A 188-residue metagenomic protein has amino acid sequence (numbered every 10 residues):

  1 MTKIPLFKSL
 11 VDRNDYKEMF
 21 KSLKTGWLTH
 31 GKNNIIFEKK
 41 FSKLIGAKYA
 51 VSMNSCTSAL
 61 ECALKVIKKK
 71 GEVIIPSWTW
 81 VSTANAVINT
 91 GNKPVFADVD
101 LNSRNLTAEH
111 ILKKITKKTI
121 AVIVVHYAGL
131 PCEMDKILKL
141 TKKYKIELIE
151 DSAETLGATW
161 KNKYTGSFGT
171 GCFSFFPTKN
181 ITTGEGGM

Functional and structural regions predicted by a protein language model:
M1-W27, K32: N-terminal "arm"/small-domain region of PLP-dependent enzymes with the aminotransferase-like
K8-S9, D98, Y127: Conserved donor-binding loops in enzymes that form glycosidic bonds
W27-E72, A86-N89, F96-D98, K163: Phosphate-binding glycine-rich loop
V51, I74, V95, E147-I149 (+1 more regions): Structural detector of well-ordered beta-strand residues that form the stable sheet scaffold of enzyme domains
T79-A84: Conserved coil-to-alpha-helix start sites within the AMP-binding
N102-M188: Active-site phosphate-binding strand-loop segment of PLP-dependent enzymes
